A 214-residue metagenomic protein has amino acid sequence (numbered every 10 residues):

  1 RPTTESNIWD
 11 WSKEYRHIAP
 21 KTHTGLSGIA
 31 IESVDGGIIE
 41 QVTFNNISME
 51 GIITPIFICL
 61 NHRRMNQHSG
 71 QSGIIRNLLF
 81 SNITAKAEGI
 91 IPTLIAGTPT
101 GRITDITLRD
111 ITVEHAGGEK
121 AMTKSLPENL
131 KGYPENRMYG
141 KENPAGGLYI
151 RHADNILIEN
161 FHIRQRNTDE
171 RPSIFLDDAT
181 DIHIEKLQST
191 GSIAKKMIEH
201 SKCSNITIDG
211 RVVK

Functional and structural regions predicted by a protein language model:
R1-K214: Extracellular/periplasmic carbohydrate-active domains that bind, remodel, or depolymerize complex polysaccharides
